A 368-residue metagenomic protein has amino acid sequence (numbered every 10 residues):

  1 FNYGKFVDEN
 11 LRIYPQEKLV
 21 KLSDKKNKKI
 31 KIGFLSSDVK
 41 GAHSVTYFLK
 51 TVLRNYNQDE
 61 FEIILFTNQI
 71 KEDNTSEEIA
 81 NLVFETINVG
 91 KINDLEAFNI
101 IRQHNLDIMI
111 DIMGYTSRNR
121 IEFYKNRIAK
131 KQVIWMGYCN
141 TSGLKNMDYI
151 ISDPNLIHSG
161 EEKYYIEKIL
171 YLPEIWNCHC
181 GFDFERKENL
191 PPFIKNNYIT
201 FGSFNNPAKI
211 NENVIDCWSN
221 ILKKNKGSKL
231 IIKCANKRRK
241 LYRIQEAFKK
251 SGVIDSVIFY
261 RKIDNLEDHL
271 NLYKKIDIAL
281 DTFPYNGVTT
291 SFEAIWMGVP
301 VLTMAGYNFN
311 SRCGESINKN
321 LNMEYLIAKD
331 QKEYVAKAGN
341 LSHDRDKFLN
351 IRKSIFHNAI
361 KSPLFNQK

Functional and structural regions predicted by a protein language model:
F1-Y198, N206, D216, K249-S251 (+6 more regions): Alpha-helical solenoid repeat scaffolds of the TPR/TPR-like class and their adjacent stem/linker regions that mediate
E60-E62, S219-K250, I254-D255: A conserved nucleotide-sugar
M113, D281-G287, A305: Short Ser/Thr-rich beta->loop micro-motif in glycosyltransferases that lines and helps position the nucleotide-sugar
L280, A294: Donor-sugar nucleotide-binding helix/loop cap in glycosyltransferases
I295-W296, K319: Short alpha-helix at the nucleotide-sugar/activated-sugar donor binding site of glycosyltransferases and closely
P300-F309: Short hydrophobic beta-strand element within catalytic cores of glycosyltransferases and related nucleotide-activated
S311-N322: Short acidic/histidine- and often glycine-rich active-site loop of Leloir-type glycosyltransferases that engages
